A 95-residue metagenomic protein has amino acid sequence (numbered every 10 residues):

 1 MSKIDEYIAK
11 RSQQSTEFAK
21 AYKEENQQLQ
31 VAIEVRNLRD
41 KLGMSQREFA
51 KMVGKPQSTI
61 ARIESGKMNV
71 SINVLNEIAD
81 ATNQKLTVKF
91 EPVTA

Functional and structural regions predicted by a protein language model:
M1-I33: N-terminal flexible/basic segments that precede or flank functional cores
V31, L42, P56, S71: Flexible coil/turn residues that form the inter-helical turn or adjacent wing/linker of helix-turn-helix
I33-E48, E77: Short basic helix-loop element that most often maps to the first helix and adjoining turn of HTH DNA-binding modules
G43-T59: Short alpha-helical DNA-recognition segment
N73-V88: DNA major-groove recognition helix of helix-turn-helix/homeodomain DNA-binding modules
K89-A95: Short, charged recognition helix plus adjacent turn of helix-turn-helix-like nucleic-acid-binding domains
